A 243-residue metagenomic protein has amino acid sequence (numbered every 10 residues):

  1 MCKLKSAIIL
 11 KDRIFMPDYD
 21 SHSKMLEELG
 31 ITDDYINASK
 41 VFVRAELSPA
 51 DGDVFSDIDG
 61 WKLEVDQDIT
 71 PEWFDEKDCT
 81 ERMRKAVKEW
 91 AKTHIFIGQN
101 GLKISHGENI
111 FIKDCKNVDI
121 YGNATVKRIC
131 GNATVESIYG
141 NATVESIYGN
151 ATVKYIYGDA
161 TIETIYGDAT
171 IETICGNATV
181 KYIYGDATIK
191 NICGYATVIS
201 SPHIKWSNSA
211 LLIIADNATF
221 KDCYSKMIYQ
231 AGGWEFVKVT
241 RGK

Functional and structural regions predicted by a protein language model:
M1-K243: Short, glycine-biased loop/turn motifs at secondary-structure junctions and in low-complexity Ser/Thr/Pro-rich termini
